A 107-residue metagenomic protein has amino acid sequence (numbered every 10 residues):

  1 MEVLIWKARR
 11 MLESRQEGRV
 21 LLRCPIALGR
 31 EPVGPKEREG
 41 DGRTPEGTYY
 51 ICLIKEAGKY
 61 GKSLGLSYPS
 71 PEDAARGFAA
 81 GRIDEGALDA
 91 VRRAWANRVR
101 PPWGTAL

Functional and structural regions predicted by a protein language model:
M1-L107: Cell wall/extracellular polymer interaction/catalysis modules
